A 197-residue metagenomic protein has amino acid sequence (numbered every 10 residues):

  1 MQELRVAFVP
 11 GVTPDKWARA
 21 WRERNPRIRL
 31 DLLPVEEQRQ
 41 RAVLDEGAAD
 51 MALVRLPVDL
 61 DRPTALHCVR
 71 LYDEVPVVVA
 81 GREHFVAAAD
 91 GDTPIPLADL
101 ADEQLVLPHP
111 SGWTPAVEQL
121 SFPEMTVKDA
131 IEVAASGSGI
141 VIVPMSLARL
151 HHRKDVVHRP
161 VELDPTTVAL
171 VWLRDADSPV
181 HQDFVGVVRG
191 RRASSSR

Functional and structural regions predicted by a protein language model:
Q2-V6, P10-P34, A42: Short alpha-helix C-terminal cap/hinge motif
E3-V9, A52, V106, V141 (+1 more regions): Short, well-ordered beta-strand segments
V12-T13, Q40, V58, G112 (+2 more regions): Alpha-helix capping/helix-boundary segments
K16, V161-R197: A late-sequence structural motif
W17-A20, R24, Q38-P76, A80 (+1 more regions): Short beta-strand-centered segments that line the small-molecule binding cleft or hinge of alpha/beta clamshell
L33-A42, P123-I131: Short helix-initiation/N-cap motifs at beta->coil->alpha
V35, A49-L56, M125, I142-P144: Short beta-strand and adjacent tight-turn residues that come in two discontinuous sequence segments and form the edges
A65-S138, L147-D164, A193-R197: C-terminal regulatory
